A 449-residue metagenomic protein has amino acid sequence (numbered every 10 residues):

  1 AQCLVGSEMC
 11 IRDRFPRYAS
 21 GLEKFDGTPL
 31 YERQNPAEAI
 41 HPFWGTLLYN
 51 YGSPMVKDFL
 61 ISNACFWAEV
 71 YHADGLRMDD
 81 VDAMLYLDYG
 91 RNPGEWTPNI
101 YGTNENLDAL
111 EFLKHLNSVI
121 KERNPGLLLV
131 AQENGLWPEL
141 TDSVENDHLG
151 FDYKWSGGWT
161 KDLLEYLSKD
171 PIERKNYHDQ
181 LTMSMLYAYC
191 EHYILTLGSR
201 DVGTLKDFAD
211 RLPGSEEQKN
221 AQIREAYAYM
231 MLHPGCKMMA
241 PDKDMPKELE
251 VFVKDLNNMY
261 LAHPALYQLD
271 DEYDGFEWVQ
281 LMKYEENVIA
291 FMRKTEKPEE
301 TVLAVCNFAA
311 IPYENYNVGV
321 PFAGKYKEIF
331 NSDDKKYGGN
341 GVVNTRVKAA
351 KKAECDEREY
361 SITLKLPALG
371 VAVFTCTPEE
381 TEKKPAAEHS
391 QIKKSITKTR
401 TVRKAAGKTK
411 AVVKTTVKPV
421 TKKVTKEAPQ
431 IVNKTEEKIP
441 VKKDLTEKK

Functional and structural regions predicted by a protein language model:
A1-G6, I11: Single conserved hydrophobic/aromatic residue that forms the stacking wall/gate of nucleotide- or nucleobase-binding
R14-P16, D82, G135, S199: Active-site-proximal loop/turn and secondary-structure-junction residues that shape catalytic pockets, frequently
P16-M55, N63, D82-D108, L116: Aromatic- and acidic-residue-enriched carbohydrate-binding clefts of CAZyme catalytic domains
I40-Y51, W96-T97, V202-G214, K351-E354: Short glycine/proline-rich turn/loop motifs
S53-E69, K219-Y229: Short, acidic/polar
I61-G90, V130: Active-site groove signature of glycoside hydrolases
H72-D74, Y89-P241, L261-D333, N340-G341: Conserved alpha/beta catalytic core and glycan-binding cleft of carbohydrate-active enzymes
K175, N220, M231-K449: Carbohydrate-interacting/catalytic domains
